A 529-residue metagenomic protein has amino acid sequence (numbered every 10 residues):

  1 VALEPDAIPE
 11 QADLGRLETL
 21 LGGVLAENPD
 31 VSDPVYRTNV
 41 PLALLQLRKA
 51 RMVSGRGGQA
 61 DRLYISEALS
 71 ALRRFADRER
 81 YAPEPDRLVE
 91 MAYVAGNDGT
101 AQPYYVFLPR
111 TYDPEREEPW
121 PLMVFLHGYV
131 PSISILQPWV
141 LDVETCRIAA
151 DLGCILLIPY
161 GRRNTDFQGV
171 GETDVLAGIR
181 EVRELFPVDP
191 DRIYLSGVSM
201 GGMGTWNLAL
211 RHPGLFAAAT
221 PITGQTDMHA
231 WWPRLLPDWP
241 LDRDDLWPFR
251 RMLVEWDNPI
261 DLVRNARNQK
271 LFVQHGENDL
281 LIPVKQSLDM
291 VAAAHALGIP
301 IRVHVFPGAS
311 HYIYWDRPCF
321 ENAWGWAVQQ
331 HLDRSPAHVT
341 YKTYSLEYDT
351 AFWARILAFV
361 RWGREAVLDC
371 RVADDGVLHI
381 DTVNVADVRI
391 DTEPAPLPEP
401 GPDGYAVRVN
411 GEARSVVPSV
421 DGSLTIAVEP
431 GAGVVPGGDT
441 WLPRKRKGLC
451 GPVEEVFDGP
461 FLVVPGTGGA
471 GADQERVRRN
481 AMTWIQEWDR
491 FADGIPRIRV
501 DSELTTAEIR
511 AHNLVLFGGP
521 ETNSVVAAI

Functional and structural regions predicted by a protein language model:
L3-W120, G451: A domain-start/cap signature at the N-terminus of enzymes
R110-E118, D166-M200, L210-F216, N265: Gly/Ser-rich "nucleophile elbow"/oxyanion-hole loop immediately N-terminal to the catalytic nucleophile in hydrolases
P119-L185, L462: Active-site machinery of serine-nucleophile hydrolases
S132-L141, A217-R264, N268-Q269: Mobile cap/lid helix-loop segments that gate and shape the active-site cleft of serine hydrolases
L195-G197, I222, Q274: Short beta-strand immediately N-terminal to the catalytic nucleophile in serine-hydrolase-like folds
A266, F272-H275, D279: Short beta-strand/loop motif that positions the catalytic acidic residue of the alpha/beta-hydrolase fold
N278-L280, V284-V377, N384: C-terminal catalytic histidine-bearing segment of alpha/beta-hydrolase fold enzymes
V435-I529: Long, folded non-catalytic interaction modules
